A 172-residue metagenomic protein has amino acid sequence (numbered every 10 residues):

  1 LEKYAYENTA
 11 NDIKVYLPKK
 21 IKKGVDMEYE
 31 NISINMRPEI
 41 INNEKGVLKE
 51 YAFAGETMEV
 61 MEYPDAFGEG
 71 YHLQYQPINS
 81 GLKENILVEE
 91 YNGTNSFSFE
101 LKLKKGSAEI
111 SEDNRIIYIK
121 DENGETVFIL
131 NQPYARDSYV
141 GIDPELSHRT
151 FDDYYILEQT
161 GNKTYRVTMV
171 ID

Functional and structural regions predicted by a protein language model:
L1-D172: Residues that cap or anchor secondary-structure elements
